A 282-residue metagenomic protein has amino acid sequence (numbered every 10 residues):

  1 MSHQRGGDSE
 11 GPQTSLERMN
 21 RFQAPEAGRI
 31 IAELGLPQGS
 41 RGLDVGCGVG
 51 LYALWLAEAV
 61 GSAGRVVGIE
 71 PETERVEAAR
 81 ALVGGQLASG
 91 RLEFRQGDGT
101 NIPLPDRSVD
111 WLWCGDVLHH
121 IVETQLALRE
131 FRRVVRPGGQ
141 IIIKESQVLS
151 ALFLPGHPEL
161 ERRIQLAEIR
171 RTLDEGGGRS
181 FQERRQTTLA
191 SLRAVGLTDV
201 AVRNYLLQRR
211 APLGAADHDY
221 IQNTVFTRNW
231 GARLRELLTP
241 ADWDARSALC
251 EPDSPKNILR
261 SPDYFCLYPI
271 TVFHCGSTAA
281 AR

Functional and structural regions predicted by a protein language model:
S2-P12, A201-Y264: C-terminal helical/coil "lid" or tail adjacent to the Rossmann-like core of SAM-dependent
R21-Q38, W55: Conserved alpha-helix/loop element of class I SAM-dependent methyltransferases that forms part of the SAM/SAH-binding
L43, V49-N101: Class I SAM-dependent methyltransferase SAM/SAH-binding core
T100-W111: A short acidic, Gly/Pro-enriched loop at the edge of an enzyme's catalytic core that lines a small-molecule cofactor
D110-E123: A short SAM/SAH-binding and catalytic strip from SAM-dependent methyltransferases
Q125-Q140: A short glycine-rich, Lys/Arg-flanked "PGG" loop and its adjoining helix->strand segment in the class I
I142-A215: Conserved catalytic/acceptor-binding region of the Class I
V195-T198, Y268-R282: Core SAM-dependent methyltransferase catalytic element
